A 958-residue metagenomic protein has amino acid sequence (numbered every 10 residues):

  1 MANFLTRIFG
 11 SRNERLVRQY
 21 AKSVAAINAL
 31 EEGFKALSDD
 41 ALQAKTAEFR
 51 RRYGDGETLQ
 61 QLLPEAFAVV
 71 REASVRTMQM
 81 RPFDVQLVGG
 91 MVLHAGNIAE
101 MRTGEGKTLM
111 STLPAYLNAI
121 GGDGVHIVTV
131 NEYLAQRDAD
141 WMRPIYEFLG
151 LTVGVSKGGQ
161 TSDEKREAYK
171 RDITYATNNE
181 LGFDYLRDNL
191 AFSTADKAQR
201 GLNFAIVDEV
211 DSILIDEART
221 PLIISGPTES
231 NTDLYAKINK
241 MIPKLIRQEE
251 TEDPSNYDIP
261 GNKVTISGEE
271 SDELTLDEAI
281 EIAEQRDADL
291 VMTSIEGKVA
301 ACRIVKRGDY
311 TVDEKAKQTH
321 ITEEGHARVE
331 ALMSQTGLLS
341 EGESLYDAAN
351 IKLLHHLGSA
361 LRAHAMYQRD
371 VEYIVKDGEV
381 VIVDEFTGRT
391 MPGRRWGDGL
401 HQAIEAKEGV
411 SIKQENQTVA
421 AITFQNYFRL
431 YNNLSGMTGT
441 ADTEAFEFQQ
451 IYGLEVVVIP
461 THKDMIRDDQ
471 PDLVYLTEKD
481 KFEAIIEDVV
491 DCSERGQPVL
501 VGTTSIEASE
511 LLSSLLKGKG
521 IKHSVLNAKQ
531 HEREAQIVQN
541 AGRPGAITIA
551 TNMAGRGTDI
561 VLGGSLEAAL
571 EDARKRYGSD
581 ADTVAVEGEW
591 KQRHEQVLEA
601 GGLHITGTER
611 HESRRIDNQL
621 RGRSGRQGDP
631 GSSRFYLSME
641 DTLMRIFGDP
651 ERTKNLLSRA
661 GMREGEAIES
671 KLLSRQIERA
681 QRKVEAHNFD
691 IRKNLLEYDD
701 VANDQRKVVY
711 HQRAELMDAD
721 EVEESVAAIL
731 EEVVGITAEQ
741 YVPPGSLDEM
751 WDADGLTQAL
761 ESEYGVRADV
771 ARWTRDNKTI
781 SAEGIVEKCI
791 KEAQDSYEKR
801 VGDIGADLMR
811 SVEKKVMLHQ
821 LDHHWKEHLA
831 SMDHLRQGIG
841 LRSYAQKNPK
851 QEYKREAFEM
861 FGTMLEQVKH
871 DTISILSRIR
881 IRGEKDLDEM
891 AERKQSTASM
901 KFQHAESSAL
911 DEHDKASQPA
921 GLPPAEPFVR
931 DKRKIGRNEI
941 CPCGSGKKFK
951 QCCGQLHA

Functional and structural regions predicted by a protein language model:
M1-S267, Q285, Y310-G661, H711 (+1 more regions): Conserved P-loop NTPase motor core
A119, V125, D289-K298, M832: Glycine-rich phosphate/pyrophosphate-binding loops and their adjacent beta-strand/loop elements at enzyme active sites
K263-D309, A316: Long, charged, low-complexity intrinsically disordered regions
L276-E281, G325-R328, W396-D398, Q955-A958: A short, sequence-level motif marking secondary-structure junctions
K306-G308, F386-T387, G564, K947 (+1 more regions): A short beta-strand motif that forms part of the nucleic acid-binding face of small beta-barrel RNA-binding folds
Y373-V383, T387-R395, L598, Q627-G628 (+5 more regions): Extended, charged helical/alpha-beta scaffold domains that provide interaction surfaces
V501, I549, W825, F861 (+2 more regions): Hydrophobic, well-ordered secondary-structure elements that form the walls of internal hydrophobic environments
D931-K950, G954: Short Cys/His-rich zinc-binding micro-motifs
